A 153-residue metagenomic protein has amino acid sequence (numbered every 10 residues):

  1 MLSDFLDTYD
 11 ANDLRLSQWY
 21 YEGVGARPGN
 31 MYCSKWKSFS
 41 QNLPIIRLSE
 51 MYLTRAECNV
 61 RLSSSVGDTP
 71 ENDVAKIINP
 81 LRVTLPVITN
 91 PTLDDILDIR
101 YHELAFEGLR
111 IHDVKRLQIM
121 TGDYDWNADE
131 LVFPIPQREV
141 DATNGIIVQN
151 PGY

Functional and structural regions predicted by a protein language model:
L2: Single, function-defining residue in the core of a domain
F5-Y153: Acidic/polar-rich alpha-helix caps and helix-coil junctions
